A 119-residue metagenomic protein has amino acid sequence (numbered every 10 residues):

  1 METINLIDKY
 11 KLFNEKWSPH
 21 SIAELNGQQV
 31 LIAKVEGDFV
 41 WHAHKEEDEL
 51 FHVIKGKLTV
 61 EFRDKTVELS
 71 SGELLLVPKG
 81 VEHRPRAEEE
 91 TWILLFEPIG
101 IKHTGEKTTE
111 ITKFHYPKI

Functional and structural regions predicted by a protein language model:
E2-Y10, A23, E88-I119: Double-stranded beta-helix
L6-W41, E47, G105: A short glycine-rich, His/Asp/Glu-containing loop-to-beta-strand
S18, Q28, G37, K65 (+3 more regions): A generic "binding-loop/recognition-motif" signal
N26, I54-K55, S70-S71, E89: A cytosolic small-molecule/anion-sensing beta-strand core signal
K34-V35, H44-E61, F96: Short, conserved beta-strand element in jelly-roll/cupin
V60-E61, V77, E82-E88, I93-L95: Short beta-strand His + acidic residue motifs that chelate non-heme Fe in jelly-roll/DSBH and cupin folds
R63-K79: Short acidic-glycine-tyrosine-enriched beta hairpin
